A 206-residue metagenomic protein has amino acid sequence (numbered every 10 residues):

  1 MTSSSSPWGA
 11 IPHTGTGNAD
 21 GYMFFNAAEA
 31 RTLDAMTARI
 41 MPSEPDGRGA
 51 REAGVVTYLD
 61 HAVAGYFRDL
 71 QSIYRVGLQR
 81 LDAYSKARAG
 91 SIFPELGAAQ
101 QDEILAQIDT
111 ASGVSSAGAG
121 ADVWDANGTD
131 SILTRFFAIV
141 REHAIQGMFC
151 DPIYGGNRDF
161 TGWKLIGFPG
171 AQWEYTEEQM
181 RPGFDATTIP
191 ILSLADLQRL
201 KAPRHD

Functional and structural regions predicted by a protein language model:
M1-D34: C-terminal segment of N-terminal export signals and the immediately downstream linker at the start of the mature
T16-N18, A30-A35, G54-D206: Mature-region segments of soluble proteins
I40-P42: N-terminal Sec/ER secretory leader and immediately downstream segment of secreted/extracellular precursors
R48-E52: Zn2+-dependent metallopeptidase catalytic domains
